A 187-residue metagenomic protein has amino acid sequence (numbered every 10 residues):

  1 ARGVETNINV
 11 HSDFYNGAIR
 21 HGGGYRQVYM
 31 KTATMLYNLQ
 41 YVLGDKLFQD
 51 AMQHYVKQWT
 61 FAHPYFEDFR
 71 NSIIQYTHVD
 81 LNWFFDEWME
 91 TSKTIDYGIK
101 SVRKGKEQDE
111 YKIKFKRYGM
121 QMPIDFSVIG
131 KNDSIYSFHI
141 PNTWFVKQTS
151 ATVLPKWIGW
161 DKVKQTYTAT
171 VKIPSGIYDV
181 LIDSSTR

Functional and structural regions predicted by a protein language model:
A1-F115, K131, V180: Hydrophobic alpha-helical and helix-loop surface patches within well-folded domains that function as non-catalytic
L81-N82, I95-S184: Beta-strand-rich binding/interaction modules
